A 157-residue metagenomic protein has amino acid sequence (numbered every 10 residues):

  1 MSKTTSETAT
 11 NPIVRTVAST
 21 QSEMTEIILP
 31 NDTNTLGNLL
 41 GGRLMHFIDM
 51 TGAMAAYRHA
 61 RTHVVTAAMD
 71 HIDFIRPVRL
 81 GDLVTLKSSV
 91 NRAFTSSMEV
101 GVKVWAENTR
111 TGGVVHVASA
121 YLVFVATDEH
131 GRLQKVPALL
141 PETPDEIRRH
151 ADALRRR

Functional and structural regions predicted by a protein language model:
K3-S6, N11-M24, R79-L83, N91-R157: HotDog/MaoC-like acyl-thioester-processing domains
V17-S19, L39, M50-K87, N91-M98 (+1 more regions): Hydrophobic beta-strand-centered segment that forms part of the acyl-chain substrate-binding groove
E26-I27, D49: Amphipathic, well-packed alpha-helical segments that form the structural scaffold of globular domains
I28-L29, F74, F124: Hydrophobic residues in beta-strands and at strand termini
L29-N31, S89: Short strand-loop junctions, especially beta-strand C-caps/beta-turns that link beta-sheets to coils or alpha-helices
N31, T35, E129-H130: Short, ordered coil/turn segments that flank beta-strands lining enzyme active or ligand-binding pockets
T33-F47: A conserved, well-ordered hydrophobic junction motif at loop->secondary-structure transitions
M45, D49-M50, L139: Ubiquitous "structural anchor" signal
